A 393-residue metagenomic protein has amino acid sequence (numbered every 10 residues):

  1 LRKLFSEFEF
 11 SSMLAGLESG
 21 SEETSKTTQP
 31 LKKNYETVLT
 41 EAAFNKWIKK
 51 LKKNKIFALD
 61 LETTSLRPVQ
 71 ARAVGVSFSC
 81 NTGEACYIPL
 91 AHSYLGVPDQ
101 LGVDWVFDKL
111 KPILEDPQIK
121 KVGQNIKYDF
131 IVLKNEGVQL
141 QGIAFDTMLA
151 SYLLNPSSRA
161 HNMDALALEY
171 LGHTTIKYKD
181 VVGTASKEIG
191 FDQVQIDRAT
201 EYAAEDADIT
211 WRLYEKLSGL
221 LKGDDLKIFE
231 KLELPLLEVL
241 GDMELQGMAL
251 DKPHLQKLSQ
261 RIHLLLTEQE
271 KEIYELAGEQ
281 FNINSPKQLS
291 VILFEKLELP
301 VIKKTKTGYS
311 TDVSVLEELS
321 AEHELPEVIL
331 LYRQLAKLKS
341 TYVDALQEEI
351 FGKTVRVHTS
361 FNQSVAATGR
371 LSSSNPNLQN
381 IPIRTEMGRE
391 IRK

Functional and structural regions predicted by a protein language model:
L1-G96, S158, L166, Y170 (+2 more regions): Conserved "right-hand" nucleotidyltransferase catalytic core of DNA-directed polymerases
N45-I48, K111, R392: Short hydrophobic/charged patches on amphipathic alpha-helices used for structural packing and interfaces
A58, Q118-I126: Acidic beta-strand-to-loop metal/phosphate-binding motif
N81-K121: Nucleic-acid-processing active sites and adjacent nucleic-acid-binding tracks, predominantly divalent metal-dependent
D104-F107, K127, T147, A160-D164 (+2 more regions): Amphipathic alpha-helical transducer elements in NTP-driven molecular machines
K127-F130, L149, S158, Q288: Conserved nucleotide-binding/hydrolysis micro-motifs of P-loop NTPases
D129-G137: Short Gly/Thr/Asp-enriched flexible loops that form oxyanion-binding sites at enzyme active sites
Q139-P156, M163: Conserved beta-strand -> loop -> alpha-helix junction used to position metal-binding or nucleic-acid-contacting
